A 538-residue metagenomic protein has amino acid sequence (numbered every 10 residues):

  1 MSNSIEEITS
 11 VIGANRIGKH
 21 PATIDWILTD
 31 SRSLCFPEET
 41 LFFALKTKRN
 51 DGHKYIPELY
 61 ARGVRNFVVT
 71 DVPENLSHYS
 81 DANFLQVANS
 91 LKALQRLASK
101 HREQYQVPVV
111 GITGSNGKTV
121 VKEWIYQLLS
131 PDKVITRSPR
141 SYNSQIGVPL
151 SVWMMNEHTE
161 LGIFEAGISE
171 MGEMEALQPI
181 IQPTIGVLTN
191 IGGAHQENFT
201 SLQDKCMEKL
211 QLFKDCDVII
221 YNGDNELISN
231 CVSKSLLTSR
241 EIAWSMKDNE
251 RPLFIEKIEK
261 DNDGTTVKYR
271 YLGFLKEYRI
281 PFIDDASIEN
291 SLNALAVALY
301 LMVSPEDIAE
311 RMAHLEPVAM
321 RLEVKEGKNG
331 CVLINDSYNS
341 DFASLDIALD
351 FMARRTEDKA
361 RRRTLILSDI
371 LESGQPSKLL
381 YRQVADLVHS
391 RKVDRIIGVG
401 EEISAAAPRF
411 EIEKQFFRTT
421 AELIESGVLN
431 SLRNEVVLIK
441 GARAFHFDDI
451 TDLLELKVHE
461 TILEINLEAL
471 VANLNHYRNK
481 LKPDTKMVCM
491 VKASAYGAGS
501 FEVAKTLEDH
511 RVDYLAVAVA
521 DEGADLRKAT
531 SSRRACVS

Functional and structural regions predicted by a protein language model:
M1-R96, F254-E256, R355-E357, R362 (+3 more regions): N-terminal leader/targeting and accessory segments in enzymes
T9-I12, K92-G223, S229-R240, A298 (+1 more regions): Phosphate-binding loop of NTP-binding sites
V11, P37, P73-Y79, I185-V332 (+5 more regions): Acidic, Mg2+-coordinating active-site environments of NTP-dependent enzymes
I56, Y60-A61, Q178-P179, H389 (+2 more regions): Non-catalytic positions within long, well-ordered alpha-helices that form the structural scaffold/packing of enzyme
I112, A319-E323, L345, L349 (+4 more regions): ATP-dependent carboxylate/acyl-activation modules
L202-E208, D346-L349, S377-L387, F501-K505: Charged helix-capping and loop-helix junction motifs
L349, A385, L467, V471-R478 (+2 more regions): Generic structural signal for well-ordered alpha-helices, preferentially at hydrophobic/aromatic core positions
E464, V471, T485-S538: Active-site-proximal beta-alpha core segment in soluble small-molecule metabolic enzymes
